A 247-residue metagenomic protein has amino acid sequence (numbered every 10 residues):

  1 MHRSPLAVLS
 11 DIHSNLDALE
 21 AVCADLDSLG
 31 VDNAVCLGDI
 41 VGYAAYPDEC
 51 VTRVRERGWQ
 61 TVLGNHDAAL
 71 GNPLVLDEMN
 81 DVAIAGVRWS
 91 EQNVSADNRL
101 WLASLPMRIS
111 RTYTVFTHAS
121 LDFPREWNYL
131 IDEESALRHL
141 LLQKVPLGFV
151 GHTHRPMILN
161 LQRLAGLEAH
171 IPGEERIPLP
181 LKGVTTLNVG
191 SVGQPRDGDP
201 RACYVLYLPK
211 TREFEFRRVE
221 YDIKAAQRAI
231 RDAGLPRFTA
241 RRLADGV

Functional and structural regions predicted by a protein language model:
M1-A7, S110-F116, P180-T186: Beta-strand-turn-beta hairpins that frame and shape the catalytic cleft of phosphate-ester-processing enzymes
M1-W59, R231: N-terminal active-site segment of His-dependent metallophosphoesterases
L9-S10, A34-D39, Q60-N65, T117 (+2 more regions): Active-site neighborhood of phospho(di)ester-bond hydrolases with catalytic His/Asp-centered motifs
H13-A18, G42-A45, A68-G71, D122-P124 (+2 more regions): Active-site environment of divalent metal-dependent phosphoester hydrolases
C50-V51, E56-K144: Active-site neighborhood of divalent metal-dependent phosphoester bond hydrolases
R108-R111, P156-N160, C203-Y207: Short beta-strand scaffold segments in enzyme catalytic cores
E133-I177, K182-L187: Anionic-ligand binding region
R163-V247: Acidic, His/Gly-rich catalytic cores of divalent-metal-dependent hydrolytic chemistry
